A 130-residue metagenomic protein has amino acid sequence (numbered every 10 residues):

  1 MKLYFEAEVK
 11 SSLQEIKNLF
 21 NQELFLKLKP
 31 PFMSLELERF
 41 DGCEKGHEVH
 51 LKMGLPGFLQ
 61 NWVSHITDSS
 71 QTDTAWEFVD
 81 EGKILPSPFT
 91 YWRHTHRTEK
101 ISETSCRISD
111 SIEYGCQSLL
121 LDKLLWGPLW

Functional and structural regions predicted by a protein language model:
M1-E48: Hydrophobic ligand-binding cavity/cleft-lining segments
K2-Y4, L59-H65, T90-T95: Short, surface-exposed coil-to-beta transition loops
E6-E8, F20, W76-G82, I108-E113: A general secondary-structure boundary signal
E8-S12, K52-P56, T67, E99-I101 (+1 more regions): Solvent-exposed residues in well-ordered beta-strands and their adjoining turns, especially edge/terminal strands
K10-Q14, G42, T67-A75, R97-R107: A short, structured loop/turn motif at beta-sheet edges
E15-K17, L28, L59-N61, P88-T90 (+1 more regions): Short acidic, gly/pro-rich beta-turn/loop elements at beta-sheet edges and active-site/ligand-binding grooves
L24-K27, E36-P86: Glycine-rich portal/gate segments that line the openings of hydrophobic small-molecule binding cavities
E81-W130: Beta-strand/loop substructures that line and gate deep hydrophobic ligand-binding cavities in soluble
